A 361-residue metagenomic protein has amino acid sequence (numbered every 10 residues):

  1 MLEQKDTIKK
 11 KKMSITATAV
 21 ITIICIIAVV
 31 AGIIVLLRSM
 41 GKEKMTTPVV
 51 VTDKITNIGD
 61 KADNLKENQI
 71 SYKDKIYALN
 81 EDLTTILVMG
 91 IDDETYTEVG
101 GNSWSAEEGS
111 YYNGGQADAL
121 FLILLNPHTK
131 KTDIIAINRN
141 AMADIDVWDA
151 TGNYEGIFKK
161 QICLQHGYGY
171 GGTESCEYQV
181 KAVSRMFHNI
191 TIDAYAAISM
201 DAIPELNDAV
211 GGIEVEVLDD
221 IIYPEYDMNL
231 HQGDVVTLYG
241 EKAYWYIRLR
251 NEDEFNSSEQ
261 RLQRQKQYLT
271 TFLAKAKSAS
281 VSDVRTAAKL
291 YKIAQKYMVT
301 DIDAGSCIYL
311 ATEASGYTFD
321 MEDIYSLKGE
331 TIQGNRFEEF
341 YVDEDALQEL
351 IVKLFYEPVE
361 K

Functional and structural regions predicted by a protein language model:
L2-K10, I15, A19-I21, C25 (+1 more regions): Non-catalytic, solvent-exposed segments at the cell envelope interface
